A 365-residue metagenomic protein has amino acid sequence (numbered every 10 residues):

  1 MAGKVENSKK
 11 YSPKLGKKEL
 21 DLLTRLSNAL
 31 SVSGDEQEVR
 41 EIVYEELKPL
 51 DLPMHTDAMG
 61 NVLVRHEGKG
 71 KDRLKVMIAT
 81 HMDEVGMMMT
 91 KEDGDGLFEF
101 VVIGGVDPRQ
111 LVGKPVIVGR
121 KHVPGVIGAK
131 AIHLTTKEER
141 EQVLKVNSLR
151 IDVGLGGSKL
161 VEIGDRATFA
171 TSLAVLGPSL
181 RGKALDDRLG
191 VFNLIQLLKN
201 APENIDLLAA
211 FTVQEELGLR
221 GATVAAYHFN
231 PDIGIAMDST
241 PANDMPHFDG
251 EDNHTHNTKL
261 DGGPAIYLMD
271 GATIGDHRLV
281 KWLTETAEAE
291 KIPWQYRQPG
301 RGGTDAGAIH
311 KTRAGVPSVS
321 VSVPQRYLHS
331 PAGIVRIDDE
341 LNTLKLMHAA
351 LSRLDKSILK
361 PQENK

Functional and structural regions predicted by a protein language model:
M1-K365: N-terminal hydrophobic/helix-forming segments and targeting peptides
